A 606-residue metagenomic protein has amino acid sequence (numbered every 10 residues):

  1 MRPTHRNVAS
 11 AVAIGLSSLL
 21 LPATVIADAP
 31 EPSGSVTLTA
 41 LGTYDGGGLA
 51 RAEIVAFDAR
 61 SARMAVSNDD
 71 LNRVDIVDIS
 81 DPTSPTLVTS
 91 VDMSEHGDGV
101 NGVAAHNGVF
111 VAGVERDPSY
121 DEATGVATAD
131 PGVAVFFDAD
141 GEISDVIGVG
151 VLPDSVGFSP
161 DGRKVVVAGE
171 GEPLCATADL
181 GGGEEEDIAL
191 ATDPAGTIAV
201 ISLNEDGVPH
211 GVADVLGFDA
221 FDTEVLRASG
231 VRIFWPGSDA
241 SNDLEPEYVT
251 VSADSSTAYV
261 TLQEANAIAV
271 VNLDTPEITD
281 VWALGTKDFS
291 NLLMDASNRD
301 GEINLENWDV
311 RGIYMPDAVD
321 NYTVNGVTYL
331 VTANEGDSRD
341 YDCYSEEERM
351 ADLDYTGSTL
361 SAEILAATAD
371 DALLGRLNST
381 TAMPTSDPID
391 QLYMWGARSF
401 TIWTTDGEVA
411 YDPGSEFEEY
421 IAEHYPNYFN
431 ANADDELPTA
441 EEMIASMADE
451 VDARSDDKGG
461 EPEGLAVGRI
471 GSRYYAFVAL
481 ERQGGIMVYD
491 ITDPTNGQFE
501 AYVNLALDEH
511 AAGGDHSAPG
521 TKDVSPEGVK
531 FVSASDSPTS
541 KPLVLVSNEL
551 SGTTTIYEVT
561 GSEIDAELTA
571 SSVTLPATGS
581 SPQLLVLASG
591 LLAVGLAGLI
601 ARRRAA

Functional and structural regions predicted by a protein language model:
M1-V12, P582-L584: Bacterial N-terminal signal peptides that target proteins for export
A11-P22, G590: Bacterial N-terminal signal peptides
S18-I26, G598-L599, R603: Short hydrophobic alpha-helical membrane-anchoring segments
A27-D565: Beta-sheet-rich non-transmembrane sensory/scaffold domains
G561-T578: C-terminal low-complexity, Ser/Thr- and acidic/Pro-rich disordered "stalk" regions positioned immediately N-terminal
P582-R603: A cross-kingdom C-terminal cell-surface attachment/processing module
